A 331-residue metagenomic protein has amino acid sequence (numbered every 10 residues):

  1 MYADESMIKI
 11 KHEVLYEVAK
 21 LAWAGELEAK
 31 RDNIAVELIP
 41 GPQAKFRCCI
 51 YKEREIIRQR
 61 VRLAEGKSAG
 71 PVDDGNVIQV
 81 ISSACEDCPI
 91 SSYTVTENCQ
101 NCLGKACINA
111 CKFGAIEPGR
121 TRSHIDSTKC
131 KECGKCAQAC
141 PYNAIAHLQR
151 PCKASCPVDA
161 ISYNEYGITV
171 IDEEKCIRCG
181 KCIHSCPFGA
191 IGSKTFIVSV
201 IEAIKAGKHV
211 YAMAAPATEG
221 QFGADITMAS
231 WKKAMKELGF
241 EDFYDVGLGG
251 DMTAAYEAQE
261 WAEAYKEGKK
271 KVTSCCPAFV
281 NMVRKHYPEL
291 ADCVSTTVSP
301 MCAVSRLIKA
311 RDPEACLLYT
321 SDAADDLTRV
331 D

Functional and structural regions predicted by a protein language model:
M1-A139, N143-K153, D159: Ferredoxin-type iron-sulfur electron-transfer modules and their immediate structural context
T94, M213, Y319: Conserved beta-strand segments that form the floor/walls of ligand-binding pockets within enzyme and binding domains
C99, A214, S321: Short beta-strand/turn micro-motifs composed of small residues that flank or help shape donor/cofactor-binding pockets
T128, Y142-N143, L148-I308: Iron-sulfur-cluster electron-transfer modules
E314-A315: An alpha-beta-alpha
Y319-D326: Conserved small/polar residues in nucleotide/adenosyl-binding loops
L327-D331: N-terminal low-complexity segments that are often proline-rich with Ser/Thr-Pro
